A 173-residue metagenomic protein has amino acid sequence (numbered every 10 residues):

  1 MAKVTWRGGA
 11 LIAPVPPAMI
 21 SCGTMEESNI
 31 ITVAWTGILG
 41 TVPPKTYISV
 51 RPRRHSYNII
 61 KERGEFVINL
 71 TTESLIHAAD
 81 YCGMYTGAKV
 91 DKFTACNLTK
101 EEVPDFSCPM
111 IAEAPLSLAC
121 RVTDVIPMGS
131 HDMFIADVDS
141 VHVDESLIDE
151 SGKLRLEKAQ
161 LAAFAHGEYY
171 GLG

Functional and structural regions predicted by a protein language model:
M1-G173: Basic, polyanion-binding surface patches
